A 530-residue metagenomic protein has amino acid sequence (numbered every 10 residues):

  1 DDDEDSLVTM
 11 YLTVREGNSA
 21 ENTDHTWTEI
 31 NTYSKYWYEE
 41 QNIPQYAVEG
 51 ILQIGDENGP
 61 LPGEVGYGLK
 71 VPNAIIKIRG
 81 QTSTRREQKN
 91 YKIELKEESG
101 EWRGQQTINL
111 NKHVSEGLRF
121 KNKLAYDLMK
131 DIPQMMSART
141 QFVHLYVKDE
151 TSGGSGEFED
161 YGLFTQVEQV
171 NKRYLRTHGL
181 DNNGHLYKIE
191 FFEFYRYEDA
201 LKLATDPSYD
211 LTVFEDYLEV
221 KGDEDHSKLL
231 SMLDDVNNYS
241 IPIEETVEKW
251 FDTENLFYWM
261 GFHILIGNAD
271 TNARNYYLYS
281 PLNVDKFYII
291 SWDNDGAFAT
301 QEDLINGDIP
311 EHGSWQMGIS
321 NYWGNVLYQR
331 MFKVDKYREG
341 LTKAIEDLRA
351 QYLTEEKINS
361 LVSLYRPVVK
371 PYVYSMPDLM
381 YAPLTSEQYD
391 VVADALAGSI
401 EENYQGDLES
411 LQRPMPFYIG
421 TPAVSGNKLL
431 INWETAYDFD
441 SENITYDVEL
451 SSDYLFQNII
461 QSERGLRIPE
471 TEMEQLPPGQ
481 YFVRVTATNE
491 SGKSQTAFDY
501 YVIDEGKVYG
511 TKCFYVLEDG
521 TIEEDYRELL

Functional and structural regions predicted by a protein language model:
D1-L124: Conserved NTP-binding catalytic cores of kinases and kinase-like/nucleotidyltransferase enzymes across multiple kinase
N18-A20, R86-E87, L218-N272, Y279-D447 (+1 more regions): Middle-to-C-terminal accessory/interaction subdomains
Q45-A47, N443, P478-F482: Extracellular Ig-like/FN3 beta-sandwich strand-entry sites
G55, E449-D453, R484-T488: Predominantly extracellular/luminal cell-surface or secreted proteins
E94-G100, K112-V114, Q134-A138, G154-G261 (+1 more regions): Internal "kinase-insert"/substrate-recognition segments embedded within catalytic cores of ATP-dependent enzymes
Y454-R464: Surface-exposed loop/edge segments in extracytoplasmic proteins
R464-E472: Short S/T/G- and acidic-enriched coil/turn segments that sit immediately N-terminal to beta-strands in beta-sandwich
Q475-S494: Beta-strand-rich modules
